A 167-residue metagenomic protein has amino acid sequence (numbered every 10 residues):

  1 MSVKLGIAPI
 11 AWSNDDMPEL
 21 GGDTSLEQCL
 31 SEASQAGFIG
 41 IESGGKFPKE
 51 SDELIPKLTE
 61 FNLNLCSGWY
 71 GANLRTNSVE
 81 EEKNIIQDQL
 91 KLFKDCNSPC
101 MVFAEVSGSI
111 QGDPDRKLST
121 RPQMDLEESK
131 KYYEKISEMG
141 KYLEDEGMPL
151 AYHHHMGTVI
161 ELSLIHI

Functional and structural regions predicted by a protein language model:
M1-C100, P122-E134, E138, Y142-M148: N-terminal pre-domain/capping segments
F47, H155-M156: Short beta->alpha junction loops/turns
K49, I160-E161: Residues that form or flank phosphate/diphosphate-binding pockets in enzymes that use nucleotide phosphates
L74-T76, G108-S109, M156-I160: Short, small-residue-enriched loops and turns at beta-alpha junctions that line or gate enzyme active sites
S98-R121, A151-H155: Active-site groove signature of glycoside hydrolases
Y133, E161-S163: A general structural motif
I165-I167: Conserved small/polar residues in nucleotide/adenosyl-binding loops
